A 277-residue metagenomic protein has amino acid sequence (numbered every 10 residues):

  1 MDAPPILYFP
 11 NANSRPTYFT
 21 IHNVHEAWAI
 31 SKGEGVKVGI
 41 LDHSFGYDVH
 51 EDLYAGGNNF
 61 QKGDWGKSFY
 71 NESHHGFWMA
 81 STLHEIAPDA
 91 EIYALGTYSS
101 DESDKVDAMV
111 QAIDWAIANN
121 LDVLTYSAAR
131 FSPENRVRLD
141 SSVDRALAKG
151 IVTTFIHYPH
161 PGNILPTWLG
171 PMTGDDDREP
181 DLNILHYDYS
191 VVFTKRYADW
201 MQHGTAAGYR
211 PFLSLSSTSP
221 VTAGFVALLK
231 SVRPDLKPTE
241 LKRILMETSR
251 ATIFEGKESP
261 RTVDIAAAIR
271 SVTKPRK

Functional and structural regions predicted by a protein language model:
M1-L7, R15-H25, V123-T125, S231-K277: C-terminal subdomain of the subtilisin-like protease fold in secreted/lumenal serine endopeptidases
D2-E91, Q111, A118-V123, D176-N183 (+2 more regions): Active-site core segment of subtilase-fold serine proteases
D42, A148-I151, I156-D235, T239: Extracellular S/T/G-rich loop segment that most often corresponds to the catalytic His/Ser-adjacent loop
F45, A128-A129, R196: Short glycine-/small-residue-rich Rossmann-like dinucleotide-binding loops
Q61-D64, L83, G96-Y98, H157 (+1 more regions): Residues at the C-termini of beta-strands that transition into short coil/loop
W78, T97-L169, Y209-P220: Substrate-binding/access-modulating region of protease and related hydrolase catalytic domains
L83-E102, L236-T252: Short helix-loop-beta-strand segments that form the rim/entrance of peptidase-like active sites
H84-P88, D114-D122, A129, D144-I151 (+3 more regions): Sec-exported extracytoplasmic/periplasmic mature domains
